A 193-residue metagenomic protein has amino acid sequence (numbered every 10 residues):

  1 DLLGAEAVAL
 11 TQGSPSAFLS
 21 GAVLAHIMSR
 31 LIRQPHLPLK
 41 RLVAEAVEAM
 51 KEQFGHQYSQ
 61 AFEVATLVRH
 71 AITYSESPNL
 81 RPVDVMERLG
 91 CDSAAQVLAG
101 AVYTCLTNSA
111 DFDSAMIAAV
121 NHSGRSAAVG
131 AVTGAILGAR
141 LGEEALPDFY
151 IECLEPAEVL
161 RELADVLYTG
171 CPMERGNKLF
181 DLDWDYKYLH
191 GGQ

Functional and structural regions predicted by a protein language model:
D1-L19, V23-S29, Q96-W184: Catalytic phosphate/nucleotide-handling subdomain of diverse soluble enzymes
S29-S123: Accessory "access/gating" subregions that flank catalytic or transport cores
G124, G191-Q193: Generic N-terminal targeting/processing segments that precede catalytic cores or assembly contacts
D183-G191: C-terminal structured domains
